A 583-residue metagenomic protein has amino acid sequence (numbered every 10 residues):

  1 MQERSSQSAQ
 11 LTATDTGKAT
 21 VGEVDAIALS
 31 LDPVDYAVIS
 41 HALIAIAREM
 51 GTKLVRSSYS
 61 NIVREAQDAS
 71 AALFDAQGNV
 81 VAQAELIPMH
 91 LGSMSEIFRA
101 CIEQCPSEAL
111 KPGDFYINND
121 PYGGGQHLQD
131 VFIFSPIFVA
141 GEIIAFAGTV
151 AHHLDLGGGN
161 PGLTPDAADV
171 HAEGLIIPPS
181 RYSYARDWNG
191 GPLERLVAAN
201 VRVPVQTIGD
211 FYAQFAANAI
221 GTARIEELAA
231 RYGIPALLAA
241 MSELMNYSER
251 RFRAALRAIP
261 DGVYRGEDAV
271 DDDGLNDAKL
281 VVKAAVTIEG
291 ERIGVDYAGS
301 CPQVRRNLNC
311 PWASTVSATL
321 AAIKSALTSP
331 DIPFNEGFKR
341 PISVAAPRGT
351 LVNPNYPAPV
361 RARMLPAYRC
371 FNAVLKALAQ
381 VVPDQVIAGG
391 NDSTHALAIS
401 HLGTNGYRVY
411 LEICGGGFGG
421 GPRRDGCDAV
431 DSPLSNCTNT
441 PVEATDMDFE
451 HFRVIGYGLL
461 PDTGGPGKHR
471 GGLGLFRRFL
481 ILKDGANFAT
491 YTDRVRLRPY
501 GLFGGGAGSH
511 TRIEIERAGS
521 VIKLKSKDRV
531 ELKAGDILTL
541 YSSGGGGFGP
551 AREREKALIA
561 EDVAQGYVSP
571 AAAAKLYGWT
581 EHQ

Functional and structural regions predicted by a protein language model:
Q2, Q7-Q10: Low-complexity, intrinsically disordered or signal/transmembrane-proximal segments
E3-R4, D15-P112, I117-V139, I143-H582: Glycine/proline-enriched, intrinsically flexible loops and inter-domain linkers
